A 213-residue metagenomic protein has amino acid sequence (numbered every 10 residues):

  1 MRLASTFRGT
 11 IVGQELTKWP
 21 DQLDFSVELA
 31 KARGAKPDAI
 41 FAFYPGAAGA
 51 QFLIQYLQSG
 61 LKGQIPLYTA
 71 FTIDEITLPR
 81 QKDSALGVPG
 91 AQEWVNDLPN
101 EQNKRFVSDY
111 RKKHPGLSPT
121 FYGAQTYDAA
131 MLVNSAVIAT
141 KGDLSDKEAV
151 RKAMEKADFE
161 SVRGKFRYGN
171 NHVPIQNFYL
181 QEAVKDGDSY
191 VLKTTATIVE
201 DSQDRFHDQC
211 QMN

Functional and structural regions predicted by a protein language model:
M1, I40, F52, V88 (+4 more regions): Residue-level signal for nonpolar/aromatic packing positions in well-ordered secondary structure
M1-S59, D97-R105: Extracellular/periplasmic Venus flytrap/periplasmic-binding protein
S5, G9, A30-P37, L57-L61 (+3 more regions): Sec-exported extracytoplasmic/periplasmic mature domains
E15-P20, F43-G46, T69-I73, A91-W94 (+2 more regions): Active-site-proximal beta-strand/loop segments in catalytic clefts of secreted hydrolases
S26-L29, G123-A130, N134: Short, amphipathic alpha-helical "lid/cap" segments that border enzyme active or binding sites
L53-Y127, I138-L144, L192-M212: Extracellular/periplasmic periplasmic-binding protein-like sensory domains
T69-I76, S135-Q176, K185: Mature extracytoplasmic/periplasmic domains
E155-N213: Solvent-exposed, acidic/polar segments of extracytosolic/periplasmic ligand-binding ectodomains
